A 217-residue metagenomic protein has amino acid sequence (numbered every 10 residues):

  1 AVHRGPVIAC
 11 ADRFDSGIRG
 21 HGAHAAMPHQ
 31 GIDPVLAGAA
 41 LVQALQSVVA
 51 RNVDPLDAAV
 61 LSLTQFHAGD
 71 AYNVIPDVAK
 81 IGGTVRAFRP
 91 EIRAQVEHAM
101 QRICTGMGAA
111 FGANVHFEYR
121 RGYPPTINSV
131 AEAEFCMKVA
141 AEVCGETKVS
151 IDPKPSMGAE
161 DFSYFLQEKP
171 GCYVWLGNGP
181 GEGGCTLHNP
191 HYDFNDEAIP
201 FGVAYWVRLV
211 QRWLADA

Functional and structural regions predicted by a protein language model:
A1-Q43: Fold-level recognition of mixed alpha/beta catalytic cores in primary-metabolism enzymes, strongest
L36-A217: Metal-dependent amide/peptide-bond hydrolase catalytic core, centered on the "pita-bread" metallohydrolase fold
